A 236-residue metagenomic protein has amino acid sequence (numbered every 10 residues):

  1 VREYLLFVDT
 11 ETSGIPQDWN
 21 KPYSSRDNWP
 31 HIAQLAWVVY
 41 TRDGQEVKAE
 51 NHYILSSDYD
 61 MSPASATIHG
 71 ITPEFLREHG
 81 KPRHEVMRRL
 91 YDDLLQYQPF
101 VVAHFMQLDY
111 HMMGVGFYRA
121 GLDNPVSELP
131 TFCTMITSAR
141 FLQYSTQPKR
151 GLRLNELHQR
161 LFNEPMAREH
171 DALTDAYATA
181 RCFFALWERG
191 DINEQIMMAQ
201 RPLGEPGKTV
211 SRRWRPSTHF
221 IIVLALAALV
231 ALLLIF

Functional and structural regions predicted by a protein language model:
V1-G44: Entry/capping segment at the start of metal-dependent catalytic domains with acidic active-site entry clusters
W29-L35, V39-I71, D92-S211: Metal-dependent phosphoesterase core characteristic of DEDDh/y 3'-5' exonuclease domains
A66-R89: Metal-dependent phosphoesterase signature
G207-F236: C-terminal single-pass membrane-anchor helix
